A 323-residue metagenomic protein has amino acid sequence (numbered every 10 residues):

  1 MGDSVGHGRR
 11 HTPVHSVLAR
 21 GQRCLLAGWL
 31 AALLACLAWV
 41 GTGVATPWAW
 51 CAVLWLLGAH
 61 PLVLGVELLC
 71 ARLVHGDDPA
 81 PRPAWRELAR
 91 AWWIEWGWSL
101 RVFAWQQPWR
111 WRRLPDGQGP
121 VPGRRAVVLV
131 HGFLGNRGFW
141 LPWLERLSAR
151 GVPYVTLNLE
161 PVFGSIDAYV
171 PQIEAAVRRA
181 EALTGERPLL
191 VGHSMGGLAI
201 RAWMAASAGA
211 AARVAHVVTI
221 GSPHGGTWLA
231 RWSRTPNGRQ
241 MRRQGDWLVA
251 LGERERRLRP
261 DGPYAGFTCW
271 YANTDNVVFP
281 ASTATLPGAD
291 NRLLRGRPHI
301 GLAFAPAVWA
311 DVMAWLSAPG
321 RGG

Functional and structural regions predicted by a protein language model:
M1-V127: Flexible, membrane-associating and regulatory peripheral segments of lipid-active enzymes
G123-R125, D261-F267, L286-D290: Short, proline-enriched alpha-helix->beta-strand connector loops that line the catalytic pocket of alpha/beta-hydrolase
V128-G138, P142, R146-R257, P263-G266 (+2 more regions): Serine-dependent carboxylesterase/thioesterase catalytic core of lipase-like alpha/beta-hydrolase/SGNH enzymes
P153-L157, P287-I300, V312: Catalytic histidine neighborhood in serine/cysteine hydrolases with alpha/beta-hydrolase-type architecture
I166, P298-P306: Catalytic histidine-centered segment of alpha/beta-hydrolase-like enzymes
E181, V312-G323: Short, hydrophobic alpha-helical segments
N273-D290: Conserved loop-alpha-helix segment in the C-terminal half of the alpha/beta-hydrolase fold that carries the catalytic
A303-W315: Post-His helix in hydrolase/transferase enzymes
